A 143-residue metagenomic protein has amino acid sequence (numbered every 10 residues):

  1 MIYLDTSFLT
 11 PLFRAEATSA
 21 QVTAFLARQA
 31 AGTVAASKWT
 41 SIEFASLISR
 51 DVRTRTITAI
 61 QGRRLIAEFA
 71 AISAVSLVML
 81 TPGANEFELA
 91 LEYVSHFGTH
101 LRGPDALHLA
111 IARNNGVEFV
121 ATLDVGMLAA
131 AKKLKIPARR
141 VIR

Functional and structural regions predicted by a protein language model:
M1, A71, L109-R143: Acidic, PIN/NYN-like endoribonuclease modules and their adjacent C-terminal/linker elements
M1-T40, D51-R64, L134, R143: Short, well-structured N-terminal submotif of metal-dependent ribonuclease cores
F8-T10, I48, V52-R55, S73-L77 (+1 more regions): Short amphipathic alpha-helical interaction patches enriched in hydrophobic/aromatic residues with interspersed Lys/Arg
A31-V34, L77-V78, N114-F119: Short active-site oxyanion
A35, L80, R139-V141: General small-molecule cofactor/ligand-binding pocket signal
S41, A70-F97, D105: Acidic catalytic patch
